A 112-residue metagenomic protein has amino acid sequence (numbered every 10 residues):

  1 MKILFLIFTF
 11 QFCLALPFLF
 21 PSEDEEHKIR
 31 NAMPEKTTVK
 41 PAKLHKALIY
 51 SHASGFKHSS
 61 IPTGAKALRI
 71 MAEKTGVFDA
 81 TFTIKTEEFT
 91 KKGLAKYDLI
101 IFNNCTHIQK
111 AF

Functional and structural regions predicted by a protein language model:
F5-A15: Bacterial N-terminal signal peptides
L16-L19, I49-H52, F56-F112: Helical hinge/lid and interdomain linker segments adjacent to catalytic or ligand-binding clefts that mediate domain
L16-L44: N-terminal pre-domain segments of enzymes
